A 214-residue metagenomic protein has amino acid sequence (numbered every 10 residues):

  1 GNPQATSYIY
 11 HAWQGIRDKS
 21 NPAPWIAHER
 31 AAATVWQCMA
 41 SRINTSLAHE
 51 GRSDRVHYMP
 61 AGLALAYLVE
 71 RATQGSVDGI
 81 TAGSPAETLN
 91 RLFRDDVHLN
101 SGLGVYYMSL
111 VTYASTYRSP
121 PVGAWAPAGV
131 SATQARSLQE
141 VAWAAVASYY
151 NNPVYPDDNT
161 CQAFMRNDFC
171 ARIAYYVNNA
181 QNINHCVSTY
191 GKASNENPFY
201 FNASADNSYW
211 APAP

Functional and structural regions predicted by a protein language model:
G1-S101: Alpha-helical cap/lid subdomain in secreted, periplasmic, or secretory-pathway luminal O-acyl-processing enzymes
A82-P214: Conserved catalytic region of serine esterases and O-acyltransferases that act on ester linkages in lipids
